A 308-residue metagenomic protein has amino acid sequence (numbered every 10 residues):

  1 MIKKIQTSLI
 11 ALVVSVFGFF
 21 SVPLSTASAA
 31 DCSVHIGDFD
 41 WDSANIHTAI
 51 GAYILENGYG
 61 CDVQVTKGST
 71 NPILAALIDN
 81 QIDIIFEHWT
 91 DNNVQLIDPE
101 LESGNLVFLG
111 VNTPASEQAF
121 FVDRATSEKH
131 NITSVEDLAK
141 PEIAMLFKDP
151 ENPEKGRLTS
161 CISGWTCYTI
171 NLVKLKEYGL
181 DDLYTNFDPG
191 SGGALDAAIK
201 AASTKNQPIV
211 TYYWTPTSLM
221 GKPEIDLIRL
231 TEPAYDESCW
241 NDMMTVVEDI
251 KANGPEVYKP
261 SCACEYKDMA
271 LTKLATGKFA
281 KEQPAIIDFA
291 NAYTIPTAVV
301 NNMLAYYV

Functional and structural regions predicted by a protein language model:
A30-S43, C61-T66, K155-T159, A290: Short, well-ordered beta-strand elements
F39-D42, D62-A76, N186-A197: Short helix-initiation/N-cap motifs at beta->coil->alpha
D42-C61, V173-L175: Short, polar/charged alpha-helical segment
T48, T66-G104, T217-E224: Pocket-flanking alpha-helical
A76, I82-E87, T159-M243: Ligand-binding pocket segment of bilobal, Venus flytrap-like solute-binding proteins
N105-S160: A conserved helix-loop-strand patch within extracytoplasmic ligand-binding domains of the periplasmic binding
Q118-E128, A270-E282, A305-Y306: A bilobed periplasmic-binding-protein/Venus flytrap-type ligand-binding module shared by bacterial periplasmic
P223-T294: C-terminal lobe and pocket-closing loops of periplasmic/extracytoplasmic Venus-flytrap solute-binding proteins
